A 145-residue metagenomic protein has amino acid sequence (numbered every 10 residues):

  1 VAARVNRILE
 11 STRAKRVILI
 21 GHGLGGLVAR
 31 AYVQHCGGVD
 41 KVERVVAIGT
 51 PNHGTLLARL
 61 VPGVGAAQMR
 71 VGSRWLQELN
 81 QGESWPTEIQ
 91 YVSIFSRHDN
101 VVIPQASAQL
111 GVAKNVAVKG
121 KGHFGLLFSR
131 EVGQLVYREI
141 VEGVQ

Functional and structural regions predicted by a protein language model:
V1-W85, V101-V102: Serine-dependent carboxylesterase/thioesterase catalytic core of lipase-like alpha/beta-hydrolase/SGNH enzymes
V45, Y91-S93, N115-A117: Conserved beta-strand scaffold positions in the cores of enzyme catalytic domains, especially in NTP/NDP-utilizing
W85-Y91, L110-K114: Short, proline-enriched alpha-helix->beta-strand connector loops that line the catalytic pocket of alpha/beta-hydrolase
S93-F95, D99: Short beta-strand/loop motif that positions the catalytic acidic residue of the alpha/beta-hydrolase fold
V102-L110: Short alpha-helix in the alpha/beta-hydrolase fold that links the catalytic acid
G120-F124: Histidine-bearing beta->alpha loop at or near hydrolase active sites
L127-I140: Post-His helix in hydrolase/transferase enzymes
V141-Q145: Generic C-terminal helix-cap and adjacent flexible tail
